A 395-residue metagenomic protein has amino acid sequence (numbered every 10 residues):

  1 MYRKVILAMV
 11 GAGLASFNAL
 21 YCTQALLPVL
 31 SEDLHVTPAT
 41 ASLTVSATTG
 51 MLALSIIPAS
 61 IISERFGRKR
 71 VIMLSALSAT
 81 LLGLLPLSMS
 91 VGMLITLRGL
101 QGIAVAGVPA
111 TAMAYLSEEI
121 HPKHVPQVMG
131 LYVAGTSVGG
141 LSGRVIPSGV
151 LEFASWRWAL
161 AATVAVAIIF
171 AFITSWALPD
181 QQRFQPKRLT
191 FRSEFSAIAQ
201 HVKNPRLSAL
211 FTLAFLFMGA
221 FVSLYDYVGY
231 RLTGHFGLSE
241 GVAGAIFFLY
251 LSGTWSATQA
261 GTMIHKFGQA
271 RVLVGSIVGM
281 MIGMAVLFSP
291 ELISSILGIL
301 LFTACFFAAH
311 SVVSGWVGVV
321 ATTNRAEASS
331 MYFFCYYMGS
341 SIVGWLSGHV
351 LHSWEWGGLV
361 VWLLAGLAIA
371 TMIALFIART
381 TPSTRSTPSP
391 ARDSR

Functional and structural regions predicted by a protein language model:
L54-V91: Conserved MFS/SLC helix-loop-helix module at the cytosolic interface between two early adjacent transmembrane helices
I56-G67, S256-G268, L351-H352: Helix-to-loop junctions at the C-terminal end of transmembrane segments in multipass secondary transporters
R70-L84, R271-A285, L364: Structural signature of the two symmetry-related core transmembrane helices
G92-Q101, I293-L301: Paired small-residue
L97-T136: Cytoplasmic helix-loop-helix junction between adjacent transmembrane helices in 12-TM secondary transporters
P122, L131-P179: Helix-loop-helix hairpin linking two adjacent transmembrane segments in secondary transporters
P179-L210: Juxtamembrane intracellular "pre-TM" segments in multi-pass secondary transporters
A270-V313: C-terminal transmembrane helical hairpin of 12-TM major facilitator-type secondary transporters
